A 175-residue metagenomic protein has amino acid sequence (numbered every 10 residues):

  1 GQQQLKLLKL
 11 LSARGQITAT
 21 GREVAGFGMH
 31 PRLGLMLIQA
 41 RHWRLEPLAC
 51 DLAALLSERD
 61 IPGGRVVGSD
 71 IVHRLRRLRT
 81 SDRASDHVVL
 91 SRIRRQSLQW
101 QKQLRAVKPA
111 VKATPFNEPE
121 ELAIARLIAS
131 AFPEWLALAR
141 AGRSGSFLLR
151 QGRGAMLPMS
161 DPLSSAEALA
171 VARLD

Functional and structural regions predicted by a protein language model:
G1-D175: Second RecA-like catalytic domain
